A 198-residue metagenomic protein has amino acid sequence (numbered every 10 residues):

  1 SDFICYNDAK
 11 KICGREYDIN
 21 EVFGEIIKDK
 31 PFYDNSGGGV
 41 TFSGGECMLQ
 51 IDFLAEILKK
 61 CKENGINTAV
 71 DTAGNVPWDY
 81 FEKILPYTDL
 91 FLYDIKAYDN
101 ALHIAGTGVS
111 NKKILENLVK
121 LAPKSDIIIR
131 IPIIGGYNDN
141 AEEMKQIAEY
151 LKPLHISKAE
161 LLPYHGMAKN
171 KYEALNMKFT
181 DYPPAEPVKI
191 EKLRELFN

Functional and structural regions predicted by a protein language model:
S1-Y87: Conserved Radical SAM active-site core
K11-Y17, G44-D52, L102-L118, G135-Q146 (+1 more regions): Conserved non-cysteine loop/helix-boundary elements of the Radical SAM core domain that shape
I26, L85-P86, A122-P123, L151-K152: Acidic (Asp/Glu)-rich catalytic clusters
V40, T68-V70, F91-Y93, I127-I131 (+1 more regions): Hydrophobic faces of well-ordered beta-strands that scaffold small-molecule active sites in alpha/beta enzyme cores
C47-M48, G74-F81, F91-T107, I133-N138 (+1 more regions): Conserved radical SAM core fold
L54-E63, V119-A122, R194, N198: Surface-exposed amphipathic alpha-helices with a cationic face
G65-I66, S125, I156: Short phosphate-binding/catalytic loops that engage adenosine nucleotides
A122, I133-N198: Auxiliary Fe-S-binding modules of radical SAM enzymes
